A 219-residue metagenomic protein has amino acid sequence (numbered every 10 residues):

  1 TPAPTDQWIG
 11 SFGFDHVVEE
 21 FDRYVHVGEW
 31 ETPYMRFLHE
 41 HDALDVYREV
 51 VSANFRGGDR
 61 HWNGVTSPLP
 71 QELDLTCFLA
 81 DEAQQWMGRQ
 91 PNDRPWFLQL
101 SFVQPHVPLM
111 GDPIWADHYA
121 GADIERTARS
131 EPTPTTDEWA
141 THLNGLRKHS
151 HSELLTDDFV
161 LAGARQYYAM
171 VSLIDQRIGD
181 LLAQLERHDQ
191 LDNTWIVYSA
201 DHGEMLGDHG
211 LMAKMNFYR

Functional and structural regions predicted by a protein language model:
T1-A3: His/Cys-centered metal/cofactor-coordination and adjacent catalytic loops
T5, S11: Regulatory input/activation interfaces that engage signals or partners
R23-R219: Active-site-proximal cap/lid insertion segments
